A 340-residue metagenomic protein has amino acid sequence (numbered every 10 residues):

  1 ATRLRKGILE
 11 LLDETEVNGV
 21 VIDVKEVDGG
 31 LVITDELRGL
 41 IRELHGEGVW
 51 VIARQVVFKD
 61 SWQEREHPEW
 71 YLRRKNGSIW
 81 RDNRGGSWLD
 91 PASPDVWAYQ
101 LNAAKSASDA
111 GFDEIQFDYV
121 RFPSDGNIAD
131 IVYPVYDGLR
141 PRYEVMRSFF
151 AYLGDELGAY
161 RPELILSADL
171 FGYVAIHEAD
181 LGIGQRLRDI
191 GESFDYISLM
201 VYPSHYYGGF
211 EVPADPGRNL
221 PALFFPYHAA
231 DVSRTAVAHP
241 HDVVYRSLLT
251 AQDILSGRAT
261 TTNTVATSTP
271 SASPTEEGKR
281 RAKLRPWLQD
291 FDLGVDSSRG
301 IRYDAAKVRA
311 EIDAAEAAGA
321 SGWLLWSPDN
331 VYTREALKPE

Functional and structural regions predicted by a protein language model:
A1, R38-R42, G46, A53 (+1 more regions): Active-site-adjacent "subsite" loops/lids of carbohydrate-active enzymes
A1, V32-D35, R84-A98, V135-V145 (+2 more regions): The substrate-binding groove and active-site-proximal loops of carbohydrate-active enzymes, especially glycoside
A1-E14, P94-S108, E178-I190, G300-A314: Short, acidic/polar
R3-G30, S106-Q116, S193-Y196, A314-W323: Catalytic domains of carbohydrate-active enzymes, especially glycoside hydrolases
E14, N18-V27, R84-Y133: Active-site groove signature of glycoside hydrolases
H45, W50-W62, Q116-F117, P123 (+5 more regions): Aromatic-lined carbohydrate-recognition surfaces of secreted/lumenal glycan-active proteins
D60-D82, D125-D137, F210-A222: Aromatic- and acidic-residue-enriched segments that line the glycan-binding/catalytic groove of carbohydrate-active
S193-F210, A236-E340: Substrate-binding cleft of secreted/luminal carbohydrate-active enzymes
